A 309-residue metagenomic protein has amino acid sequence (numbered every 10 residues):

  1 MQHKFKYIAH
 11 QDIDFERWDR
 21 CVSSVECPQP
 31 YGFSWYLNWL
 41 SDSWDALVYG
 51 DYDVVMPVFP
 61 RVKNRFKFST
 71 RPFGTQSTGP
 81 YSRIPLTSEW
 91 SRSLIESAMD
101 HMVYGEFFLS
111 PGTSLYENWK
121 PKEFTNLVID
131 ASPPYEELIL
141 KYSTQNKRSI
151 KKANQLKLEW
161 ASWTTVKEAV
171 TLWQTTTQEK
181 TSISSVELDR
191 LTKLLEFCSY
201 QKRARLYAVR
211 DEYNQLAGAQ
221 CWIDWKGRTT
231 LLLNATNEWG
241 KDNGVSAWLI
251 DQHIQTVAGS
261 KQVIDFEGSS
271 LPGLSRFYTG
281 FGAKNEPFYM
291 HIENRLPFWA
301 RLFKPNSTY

Functional and structural regions predicted by a protein language model:
M1-I8, F303-Y309: Short, Lys/Arg-enriched, disordered terminal segments
Q2-D51, M56-R65, S110-K241: A conserved beta-strand-loop-helix scaffold within acyl/acetyltransferase catalytic domains
V62-S77: Conserved acyl-donor/pantetheine-binding loop and adjacent beta-alpha core of acyl/acetyltransferases and related
Q76-I84: The substrate-binding groove and active-site-proximal loops of carbohydrate-active enzymes, especially glycoside
S88-N126: Non-catalytic accessory segments adjacent to catalytic cores
E89-E96, K193-R301: Aromatic (often tryptophan-rich) hydrophobic motifs at membrane interfaces
E106, E159, V263-E267: Short catalytic-loop micro-motif centered on adjacent basic/acidic residues
T125, I129, N294-Y309: C-terminal "cap" of GNAT-fold acetyltransferases
